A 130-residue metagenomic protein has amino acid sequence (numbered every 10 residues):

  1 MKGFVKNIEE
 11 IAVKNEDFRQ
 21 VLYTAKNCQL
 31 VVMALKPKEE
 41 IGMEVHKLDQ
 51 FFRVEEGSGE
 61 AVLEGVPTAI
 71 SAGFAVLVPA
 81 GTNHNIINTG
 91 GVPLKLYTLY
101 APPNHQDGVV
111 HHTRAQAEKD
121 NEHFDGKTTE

Functional and structural regions predicted by a protein language model:
M1-N27, H111-E130: A short, N-terminal "cap"/entry segment at the start of jelly-roll beta-barrel domains of the cupin/DSBH fold
N15-E16, V31-H46: Conserved short histidine dyad/triad with adjacent acidic residue
K26-C28, K36-E39, S58-E60, P67 (+1 more regions): Short, charged/polar surface micro-motifs in flexible loops or helix N-caps
C28, P37, K47, V66 (+2 more regions): A generic "binding-loop/recognition-motif" signal
E40-I41, E60, V76, A80-I86: Histidine-centered metal-chelating micro-motifs
D49-Q50, V54-G59, E64: Glycine- and acidic-residue-biased ligand/ion/polar-headgroup-sensing regions
V66-A80: Short acidic-glycine-tyrosine-enriched beta hairpin
A80-Q106: Ligand-binding loop in jelly-roll beta-barrel domains
